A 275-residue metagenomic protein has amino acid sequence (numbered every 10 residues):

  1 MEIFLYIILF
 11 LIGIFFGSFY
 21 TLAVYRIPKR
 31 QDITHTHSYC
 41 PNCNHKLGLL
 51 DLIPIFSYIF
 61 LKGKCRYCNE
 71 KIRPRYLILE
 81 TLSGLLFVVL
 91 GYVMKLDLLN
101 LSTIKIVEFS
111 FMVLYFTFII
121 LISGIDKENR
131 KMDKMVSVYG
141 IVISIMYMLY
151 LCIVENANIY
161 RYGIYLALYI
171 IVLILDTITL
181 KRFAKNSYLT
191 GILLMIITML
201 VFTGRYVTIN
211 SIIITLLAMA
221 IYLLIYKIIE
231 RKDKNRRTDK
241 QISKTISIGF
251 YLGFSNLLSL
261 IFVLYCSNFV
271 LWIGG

Functional and structural regions predicted by a protein language model:
M1-G275: A membrane-topology feature that recognizes alpha-helical transmembrane segments and their immediate juxtamembrane
